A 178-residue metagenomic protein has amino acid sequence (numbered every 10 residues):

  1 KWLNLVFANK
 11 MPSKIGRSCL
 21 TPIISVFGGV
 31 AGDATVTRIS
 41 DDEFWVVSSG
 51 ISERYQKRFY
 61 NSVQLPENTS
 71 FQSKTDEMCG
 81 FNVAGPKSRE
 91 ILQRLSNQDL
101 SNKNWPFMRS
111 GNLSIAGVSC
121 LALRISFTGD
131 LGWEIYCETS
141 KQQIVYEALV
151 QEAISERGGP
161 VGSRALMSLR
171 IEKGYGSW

Functional and structural regions predicted by a protein language model:
K1-W178: Basic, glycine/lysine-rich polyanion-binding surfaces/domains
